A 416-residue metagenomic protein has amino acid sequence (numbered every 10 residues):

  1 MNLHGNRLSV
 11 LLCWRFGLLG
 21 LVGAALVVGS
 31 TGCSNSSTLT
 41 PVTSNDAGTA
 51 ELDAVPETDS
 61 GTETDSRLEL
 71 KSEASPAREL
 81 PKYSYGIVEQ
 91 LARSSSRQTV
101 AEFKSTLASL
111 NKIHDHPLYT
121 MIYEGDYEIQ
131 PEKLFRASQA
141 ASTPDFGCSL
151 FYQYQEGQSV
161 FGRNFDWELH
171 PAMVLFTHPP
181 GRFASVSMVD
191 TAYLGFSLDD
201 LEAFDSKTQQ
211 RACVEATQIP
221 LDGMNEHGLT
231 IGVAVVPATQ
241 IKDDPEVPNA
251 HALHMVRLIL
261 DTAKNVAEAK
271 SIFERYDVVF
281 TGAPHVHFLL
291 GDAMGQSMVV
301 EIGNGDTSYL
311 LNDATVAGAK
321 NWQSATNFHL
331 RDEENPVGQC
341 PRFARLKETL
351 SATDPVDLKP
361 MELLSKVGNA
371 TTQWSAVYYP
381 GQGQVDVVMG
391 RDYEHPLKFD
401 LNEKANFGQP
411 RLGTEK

Functional and structural regions predicted by a protein language model:
M1-W14: N-terminal secretory signal peptides that target proteins for export/translocation
N2-H4, T43-S44, E51, E57 (+4 more regions): Intrinsically disordered, low-complexity peptide-like regions
V10-L11, S30, D145, Q210: Mature extracytoplasmic/luminal segments of secretory-pathway proteins
W14-G29: Bacterial N-terminal signal peptides
C33-E73: Ser/Thr-rich, Pro/Gly/Ala-heavy low-complexity intrinsically disordered linkers and tails of secreted extracellular
N35, R67-A263, V278, A352-K416: N-terminal mature-domain region immediately after signal-peptide cleavage in secreted/organellar precursors
G232, A238-S365, N369-T372: A surface/extracellular/periplasmic glyco- and lipid-processing/surface-interacting theme
